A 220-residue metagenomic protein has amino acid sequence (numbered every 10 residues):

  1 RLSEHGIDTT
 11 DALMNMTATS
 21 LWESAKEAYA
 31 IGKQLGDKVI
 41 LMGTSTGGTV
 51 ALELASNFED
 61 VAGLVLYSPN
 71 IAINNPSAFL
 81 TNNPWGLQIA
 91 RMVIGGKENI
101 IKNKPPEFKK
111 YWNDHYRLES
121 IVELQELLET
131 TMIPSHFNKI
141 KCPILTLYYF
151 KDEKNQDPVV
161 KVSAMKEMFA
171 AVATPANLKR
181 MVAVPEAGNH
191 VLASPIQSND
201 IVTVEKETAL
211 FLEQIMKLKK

Functional and structural regions predicted by a protein language model:
R1-I7, I71: Alpha/beta-hydrolase active-site loop signature
I7-L35: Catalytic nucleophile-loop/oxyanion-hole region of alpha/beta-hydrolase and closely related hydrolase-like folds
G32, M42-G47, A51: Gly/Ala-rich beta-loop-alpha elbow adjacent to hydrolase catalytic centers
L41, L66, I144-Y148: Structural beta-sheet core signal
G48-E59, L64: Short glycine-enriched nucleophile-adjacent loop and the immediately C-terminal alpha-helix near the catalytic center
V65-P76: Active-site nucleophile loop of the alpha/beta-hydrolase fold
L87-Y116: A structural motif
K109-G188, D200-E213, K219: Serine-hydrolase catalytic core
